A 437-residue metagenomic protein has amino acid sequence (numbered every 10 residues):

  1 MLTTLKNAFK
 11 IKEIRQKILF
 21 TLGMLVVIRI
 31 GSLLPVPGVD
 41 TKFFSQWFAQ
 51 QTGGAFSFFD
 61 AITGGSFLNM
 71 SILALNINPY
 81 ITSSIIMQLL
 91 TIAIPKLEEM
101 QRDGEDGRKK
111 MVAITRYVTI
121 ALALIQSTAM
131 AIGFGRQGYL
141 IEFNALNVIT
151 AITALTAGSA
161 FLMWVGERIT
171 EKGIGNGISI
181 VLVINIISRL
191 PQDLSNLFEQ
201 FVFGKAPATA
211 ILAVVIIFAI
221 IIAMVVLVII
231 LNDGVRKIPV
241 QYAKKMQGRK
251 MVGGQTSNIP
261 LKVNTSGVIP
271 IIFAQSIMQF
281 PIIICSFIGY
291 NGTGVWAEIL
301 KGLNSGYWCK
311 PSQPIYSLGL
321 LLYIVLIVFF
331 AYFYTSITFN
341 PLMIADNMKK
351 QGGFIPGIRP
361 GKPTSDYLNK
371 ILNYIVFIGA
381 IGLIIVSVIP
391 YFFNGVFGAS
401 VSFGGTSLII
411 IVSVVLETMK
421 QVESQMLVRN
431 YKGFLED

Functional and structural regions predicted by a protein language model:
M1-Q101, E105-D437: N-terminal cationic and glycine-rich segments that engage phosphates or anionic surfaces
